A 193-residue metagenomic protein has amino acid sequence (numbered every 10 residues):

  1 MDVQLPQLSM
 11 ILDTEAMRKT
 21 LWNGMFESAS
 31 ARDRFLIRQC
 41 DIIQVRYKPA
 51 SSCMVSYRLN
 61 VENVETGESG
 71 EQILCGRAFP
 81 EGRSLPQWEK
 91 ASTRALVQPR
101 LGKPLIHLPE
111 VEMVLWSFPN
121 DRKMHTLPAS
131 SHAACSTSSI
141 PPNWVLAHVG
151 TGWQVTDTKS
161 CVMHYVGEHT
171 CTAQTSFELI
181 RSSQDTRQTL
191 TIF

Functional and structural regions predicted by a protein language model:
M1-F193: Phosphate/pyrophosphate-binding loops and the adjoining catalytic core of nucleotide-dependent enzymes
